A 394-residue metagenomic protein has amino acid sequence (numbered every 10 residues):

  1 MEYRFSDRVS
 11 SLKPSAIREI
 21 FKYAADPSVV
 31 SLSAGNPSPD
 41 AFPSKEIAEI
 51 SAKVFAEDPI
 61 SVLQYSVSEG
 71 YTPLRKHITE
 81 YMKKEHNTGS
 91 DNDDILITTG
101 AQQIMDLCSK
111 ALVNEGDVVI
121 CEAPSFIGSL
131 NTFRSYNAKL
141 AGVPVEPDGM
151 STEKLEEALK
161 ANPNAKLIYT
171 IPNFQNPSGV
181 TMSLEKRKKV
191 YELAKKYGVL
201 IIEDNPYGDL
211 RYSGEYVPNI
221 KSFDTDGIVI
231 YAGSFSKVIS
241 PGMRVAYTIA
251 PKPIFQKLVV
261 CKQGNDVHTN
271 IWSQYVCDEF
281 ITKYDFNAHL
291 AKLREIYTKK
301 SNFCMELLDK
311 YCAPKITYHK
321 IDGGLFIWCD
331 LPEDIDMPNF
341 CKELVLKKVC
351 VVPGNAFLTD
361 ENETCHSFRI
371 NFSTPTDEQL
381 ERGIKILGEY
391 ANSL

Functional and structural regions predicted by a protein language model:
M1, L346-K347, T359-L394: PLP-dependent enzyme catalytic core of the Aspartate aminotransferase-like
R8-G100, L107, T282-K283, C350 (+1 more regions): N-terminal small-domain helix-loop-helix segment of the aminotransferase-like
P27, Y136, K196-Y197, G227 (+2 more regions): Helix C-cap/helix->beta junction micro-motif
S61-Y197, I202, G208-F223, Y297 (+1 more regions): Conserved core of the PLP fold type I
T225-E295: Conserved core segment of the aminotransferase class I/II
D278, A291, E295-M305, T317-D330 (+1 more regions): Conserved glycine-rich beta-strand-loop-beta hairpin in the small C-terminal domain of fold type I
I335-F340, E378-R382: Short, conserved charged micro-motifs
